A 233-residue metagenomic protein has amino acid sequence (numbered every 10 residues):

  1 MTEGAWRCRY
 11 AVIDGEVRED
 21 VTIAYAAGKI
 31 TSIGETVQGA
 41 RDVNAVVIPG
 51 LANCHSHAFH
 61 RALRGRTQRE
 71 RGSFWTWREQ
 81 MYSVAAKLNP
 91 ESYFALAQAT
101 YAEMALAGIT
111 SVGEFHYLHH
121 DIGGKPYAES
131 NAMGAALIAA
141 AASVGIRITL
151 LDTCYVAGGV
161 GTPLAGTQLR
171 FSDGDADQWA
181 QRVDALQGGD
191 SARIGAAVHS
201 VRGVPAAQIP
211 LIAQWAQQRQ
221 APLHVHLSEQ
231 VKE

Functional and structural regions predicted by a protein language model:
M1-V37, V46: N-terminal metal-binding scaffold of metallo-dependent hydrolase/deaminase domains
R9, I23, G28, N44 (+6 more regions): Divalent metal-coordination and catalytic microenvironments
I30, A45-I48, S56-E70: N-terminal hydrophobic targeting/anchoring segments and the immediately downstream early-domain regions of hydrolases
A40-R41, G124: A short, polar/charged loop-to-alpha-helix boundary motif
N44-V47, Q98, A216: Short hydrophobic "helix-edge" motifs at membrane interfaces and signal-peptide entry regions
P49-R61, P222-V231: Histidine-centered catalytic micro-motifs
G65-R147, D177-G189: Alpha-helical scaffold segments that flank or form the walls of functional sites
H120-E233: Metal-coordinating catalytic core of metallo-dependent amide/deamination hydrolases
